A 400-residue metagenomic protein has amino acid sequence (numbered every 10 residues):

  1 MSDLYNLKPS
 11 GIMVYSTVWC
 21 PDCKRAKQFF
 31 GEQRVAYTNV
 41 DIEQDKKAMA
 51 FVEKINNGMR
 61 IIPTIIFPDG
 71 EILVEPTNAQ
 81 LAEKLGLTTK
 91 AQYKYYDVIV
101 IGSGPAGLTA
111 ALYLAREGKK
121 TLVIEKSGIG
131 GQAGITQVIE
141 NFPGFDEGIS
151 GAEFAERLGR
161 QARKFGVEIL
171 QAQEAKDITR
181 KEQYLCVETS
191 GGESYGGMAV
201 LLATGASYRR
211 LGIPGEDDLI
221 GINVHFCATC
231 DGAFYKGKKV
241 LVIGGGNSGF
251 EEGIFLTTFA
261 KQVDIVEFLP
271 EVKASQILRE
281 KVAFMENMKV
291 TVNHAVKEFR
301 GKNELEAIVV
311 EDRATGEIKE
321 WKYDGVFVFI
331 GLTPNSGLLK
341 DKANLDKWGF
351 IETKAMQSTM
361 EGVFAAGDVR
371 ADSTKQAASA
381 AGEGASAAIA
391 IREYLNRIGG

Functional and structural regions predicted by a protein language model:
S2-I12, T17-V18, R25-Q44, V100-F165 (+3 more regions): Beta1-alpha1 glycine-rich phosphate/pyrophosphate-binding loop at the start of Rossmann-like nucleotide-binding domains
K8-G11, Y95-D97, A172, K236-K238 (+2 more regions): Phosphate-coordination loops involved in phosphoryl transfer and adenosine-cofactor binding
N56-I66, P76: Structural micro-motif
F67-A91: Non-catalytic, surface beta->alpha helical segment in thiol-disulfide oxidoreductase systems
G86, A91-Y96, A206-F259, E352-K354: Glycine-rich dinucleotide-binding loop and its adjacent helix/turn
I101-G102, I124, L202, L241-G244: Conserved N-terminal Rossmann-fold NAD(P)-binding element of oxidoreductases
A155-G197, L202, T258-T353, E393-G400: A Rossmann-like FAD-binding core segment of flavoenzymes
S207, G212, D218-F234, V328-S379 (+2 more regions): FAD-site-proximal beta/loop scaffold in flavoenzymes
